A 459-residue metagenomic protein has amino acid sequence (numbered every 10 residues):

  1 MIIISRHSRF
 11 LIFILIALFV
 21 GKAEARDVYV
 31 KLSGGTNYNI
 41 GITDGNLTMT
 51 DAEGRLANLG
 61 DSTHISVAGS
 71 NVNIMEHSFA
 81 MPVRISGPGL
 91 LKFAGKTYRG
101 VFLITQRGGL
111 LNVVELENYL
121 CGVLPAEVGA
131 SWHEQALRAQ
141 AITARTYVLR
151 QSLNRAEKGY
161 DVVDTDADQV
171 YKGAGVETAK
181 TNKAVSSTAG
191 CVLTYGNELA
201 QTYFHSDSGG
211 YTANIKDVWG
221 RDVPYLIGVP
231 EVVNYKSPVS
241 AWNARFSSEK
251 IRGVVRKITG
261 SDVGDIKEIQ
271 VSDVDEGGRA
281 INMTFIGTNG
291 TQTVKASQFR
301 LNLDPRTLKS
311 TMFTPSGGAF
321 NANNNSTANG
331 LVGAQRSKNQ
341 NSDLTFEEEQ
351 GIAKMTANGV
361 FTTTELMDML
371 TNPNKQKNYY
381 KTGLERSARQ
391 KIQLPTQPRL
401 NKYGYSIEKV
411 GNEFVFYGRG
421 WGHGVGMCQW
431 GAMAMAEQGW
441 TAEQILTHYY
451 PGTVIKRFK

Functional and structural regions predicted by a protein language model:
I2-K459: Conserved, single-site charged/polar hotspot
